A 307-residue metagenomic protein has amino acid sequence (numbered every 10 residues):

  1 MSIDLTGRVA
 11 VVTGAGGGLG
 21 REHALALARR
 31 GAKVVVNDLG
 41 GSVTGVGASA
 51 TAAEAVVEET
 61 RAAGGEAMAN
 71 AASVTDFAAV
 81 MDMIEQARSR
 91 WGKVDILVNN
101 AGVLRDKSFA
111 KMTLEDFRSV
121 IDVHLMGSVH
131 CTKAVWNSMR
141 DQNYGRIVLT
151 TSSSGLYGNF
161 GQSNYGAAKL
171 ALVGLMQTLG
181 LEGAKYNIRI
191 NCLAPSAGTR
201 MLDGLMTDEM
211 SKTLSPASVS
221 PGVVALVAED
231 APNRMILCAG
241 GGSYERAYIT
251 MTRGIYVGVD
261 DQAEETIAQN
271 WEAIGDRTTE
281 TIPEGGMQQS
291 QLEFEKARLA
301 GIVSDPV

Functional and structural regions predicted by a protein language model:
D4-V36: Canonical Rossmann dinucleotide-binding motif of NAD(H)/NADP(H)-dependent dehydrogenases/reductases, specifically
T6, A63-E66, Q86-N99, R105-S108 (+2 more regions): A glycine-rich helix->loop->beta "capping" turn within Rossmann-like NAD(P)(H)-dependent oxidoreductase domains
A50-E54, A71-E85, L114: The beta1-alpha1 cofactor-binding region of Rossmann-like NAD(H)/NADP(H)-dependent oxidoreductases
T60, S108-F109, D116-I121: Substrate-binding pocket helix/loop in short-chain dehydrogenase/reductase
T132, A168: Active-site helix of classical SDR
S152: Residue(s) in the substrate-gating loop at a strand-loop-helix junction that position the organic substrate next
C192, M210-I302: C-terminal helical subdomain
